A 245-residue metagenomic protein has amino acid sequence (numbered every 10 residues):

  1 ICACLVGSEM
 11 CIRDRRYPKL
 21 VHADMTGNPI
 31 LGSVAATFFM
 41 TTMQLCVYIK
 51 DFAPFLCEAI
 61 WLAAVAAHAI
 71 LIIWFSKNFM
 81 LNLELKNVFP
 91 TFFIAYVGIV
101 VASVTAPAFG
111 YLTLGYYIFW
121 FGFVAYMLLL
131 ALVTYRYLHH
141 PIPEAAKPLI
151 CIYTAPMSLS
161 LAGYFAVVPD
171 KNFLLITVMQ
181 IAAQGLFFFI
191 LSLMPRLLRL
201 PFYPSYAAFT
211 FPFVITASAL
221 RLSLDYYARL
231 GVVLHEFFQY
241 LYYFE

Functional and structural regions predicted by a protein language model:
I1, V47-E58, V104-Y116, Y164-L175 (+1 more regions): Helix-coil boundary and interhelical linker segments in multi-pass alpha-helical membrane proteins
I1-G7, I12: Single conserved hydrophobic/aromatic residue that forms the stacking wall/gate of nucleotide- or nucleobase-binding
S8, P54-A69, T113-Y126, L174-G185: Structural signature of hydrophobic alpha-helical transmembrane segments
P18-Q44, W61, K77-V104, F119 (+3 more regions): Juxtamembrane helix-loop boundaries in multi-pass membrane proteins
L71-F75, V104-P107, L128-Y137, L159-V168 (+1 more regions): Alpha-helical transmembrane segments in multipass membrane proteins, preferentially the mid-helix core
F123-Q180: Aromatic-anchored, glycine/proline-accented short structural segments that stabilize local strand-turns or short
F165, P169-Y206, F213-D225: Long, repeat-rich segments with strong aromatic
F202-P204, L230-E245: Membrane-interface transmembrane-helix boundary segments in multi-pass integral membrane proteins
